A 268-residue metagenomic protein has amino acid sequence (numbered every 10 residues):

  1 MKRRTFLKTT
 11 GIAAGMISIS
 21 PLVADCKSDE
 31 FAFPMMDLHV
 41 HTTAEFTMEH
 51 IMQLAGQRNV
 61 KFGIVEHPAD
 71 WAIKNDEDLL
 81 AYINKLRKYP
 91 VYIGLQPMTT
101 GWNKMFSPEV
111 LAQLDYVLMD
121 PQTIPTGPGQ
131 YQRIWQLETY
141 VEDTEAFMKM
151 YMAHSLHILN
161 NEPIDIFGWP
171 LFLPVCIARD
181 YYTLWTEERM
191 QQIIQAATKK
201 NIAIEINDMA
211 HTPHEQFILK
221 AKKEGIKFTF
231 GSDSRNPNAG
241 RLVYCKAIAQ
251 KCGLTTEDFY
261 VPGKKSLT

Functional and structural regions predicted by a protein language model:
M1-K2: N-terminal secretory signal peptides
T5-D25: N-terminal export signals
F6-L7, C26-G101, L111, L173-T183 (+4 more regions): An N-terminally biased module of ancient metal coordination in phosphate/nucleic-acid-related enzymes
S20, E77-L80, P108, L219-K222 (+1 more regions): Short low-complexity, flexible loop/linker segments enriched in glycine and/or proline with clustered acidic
D29-F33, Y181-T268: Charged catalytic cores and adjacent phosphate/nucleic-acid-binding surfaces used for phosphate/nucleic-acid chemistry
P34-D37, K61, P90-Y92, Y116-L118 (+3 more regions): Structural preference for beta-strand elements that scaffold enzyme active sites
L54-A55, E109, I158, A197 (+2 more regions): Generic structural signal for hydrophobic
D76-K199, L254: Extended substrate/RNA-proximal surfaces in nucleic-acid metabolism proteins
